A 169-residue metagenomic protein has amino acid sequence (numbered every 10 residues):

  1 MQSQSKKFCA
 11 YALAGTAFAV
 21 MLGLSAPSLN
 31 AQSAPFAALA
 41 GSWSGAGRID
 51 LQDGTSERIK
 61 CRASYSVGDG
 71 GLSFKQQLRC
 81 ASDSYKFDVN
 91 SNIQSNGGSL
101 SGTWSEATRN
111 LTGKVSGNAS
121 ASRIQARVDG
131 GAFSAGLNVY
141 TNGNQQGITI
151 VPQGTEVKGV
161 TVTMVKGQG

Functional and structural regions predicted by a protein language model:
M1-C9: N-terminal secretory signal peptides that target proteins for export/translocation
Q4-S5, S28, M164: Generic N-terminal leader/processing signal
C9, F18, P35: Localized chelating/binding microdomains that coordinate divalent metal ions or stabilize phosphate-bearing
A12-S25: Bacterial N-terminal signal peptides
S25-A31: Sec/Tat signal peptide C-region and signal peptidase I cleavage site
Q32-N142, T149-G169: Central antiparallel beta-sheet cores of small beta-barrel/beta-sandwich binding domains
